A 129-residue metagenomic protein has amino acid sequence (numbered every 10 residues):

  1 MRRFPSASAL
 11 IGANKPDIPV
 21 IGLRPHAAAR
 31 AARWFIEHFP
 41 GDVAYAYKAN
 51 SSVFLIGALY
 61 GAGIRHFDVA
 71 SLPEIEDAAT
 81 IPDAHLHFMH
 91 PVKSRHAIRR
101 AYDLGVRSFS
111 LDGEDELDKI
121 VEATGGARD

Functional and structural regions predicted by a protein language model:
M1-D129: A charged N-terminal "starter" segment
